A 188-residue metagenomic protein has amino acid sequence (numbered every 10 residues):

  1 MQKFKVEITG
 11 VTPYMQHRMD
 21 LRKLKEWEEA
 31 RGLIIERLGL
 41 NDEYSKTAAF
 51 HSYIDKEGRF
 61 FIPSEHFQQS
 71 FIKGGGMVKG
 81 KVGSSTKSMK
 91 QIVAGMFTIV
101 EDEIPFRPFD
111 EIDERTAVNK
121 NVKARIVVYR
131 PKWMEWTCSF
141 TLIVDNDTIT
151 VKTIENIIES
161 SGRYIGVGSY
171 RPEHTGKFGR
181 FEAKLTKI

Functional and structural regions predicted by a protein language model:
M1-I188: RNA-interacting cores
